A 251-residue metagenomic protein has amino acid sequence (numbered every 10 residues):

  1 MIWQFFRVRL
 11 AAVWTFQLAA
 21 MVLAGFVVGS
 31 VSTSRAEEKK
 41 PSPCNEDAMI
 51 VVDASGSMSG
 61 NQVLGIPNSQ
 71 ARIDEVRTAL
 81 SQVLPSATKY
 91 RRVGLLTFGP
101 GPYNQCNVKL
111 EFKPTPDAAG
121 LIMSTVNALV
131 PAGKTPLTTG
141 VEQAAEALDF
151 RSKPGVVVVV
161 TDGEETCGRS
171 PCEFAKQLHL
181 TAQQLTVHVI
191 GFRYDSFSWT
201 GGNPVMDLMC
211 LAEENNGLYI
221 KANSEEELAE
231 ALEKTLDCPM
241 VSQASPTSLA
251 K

Functional and structural regions predicted by a protein language model:
M1-A12: N-terminal secretory signal peptides that target proteins for export/translocation
W14-G29: Bacterial N-terminal signal peptides
V31-A36: Sec/Tat signal peptide C-region and signal peptidase I cleavage site
P41-S42, G60-Q62, Y90-N127, E142-R151 (+2 more regions): Short beta-strand-loop
S42-F112, G140-V141, V156-T161: Von Willebrand factor
D53-S55, V76, L95-F98, A144 (+5 more regions): DG-centered beta-turn motif at the end of beta-strands
L129, G163-E214, A222, E227: VWA/integrin I-like adhesion module and closely mimicked acidic/polar interface patches used
V187, E213, Y219-K251: C-terminal "exit" segments of structured domains
